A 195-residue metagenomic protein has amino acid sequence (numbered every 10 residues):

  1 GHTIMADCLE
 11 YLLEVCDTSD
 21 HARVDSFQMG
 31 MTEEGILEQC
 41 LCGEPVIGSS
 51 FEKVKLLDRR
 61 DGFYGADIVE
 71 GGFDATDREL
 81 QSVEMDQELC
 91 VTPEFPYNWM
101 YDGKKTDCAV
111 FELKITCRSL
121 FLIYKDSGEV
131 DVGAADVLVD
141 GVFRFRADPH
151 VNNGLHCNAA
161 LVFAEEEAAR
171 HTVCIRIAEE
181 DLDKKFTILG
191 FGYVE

Functional and structural regions predicted by a protein language model:
T3-E195: Conserved catalytic region of serine esterases and O-acyltransferases that act on ester linkages in lipids
